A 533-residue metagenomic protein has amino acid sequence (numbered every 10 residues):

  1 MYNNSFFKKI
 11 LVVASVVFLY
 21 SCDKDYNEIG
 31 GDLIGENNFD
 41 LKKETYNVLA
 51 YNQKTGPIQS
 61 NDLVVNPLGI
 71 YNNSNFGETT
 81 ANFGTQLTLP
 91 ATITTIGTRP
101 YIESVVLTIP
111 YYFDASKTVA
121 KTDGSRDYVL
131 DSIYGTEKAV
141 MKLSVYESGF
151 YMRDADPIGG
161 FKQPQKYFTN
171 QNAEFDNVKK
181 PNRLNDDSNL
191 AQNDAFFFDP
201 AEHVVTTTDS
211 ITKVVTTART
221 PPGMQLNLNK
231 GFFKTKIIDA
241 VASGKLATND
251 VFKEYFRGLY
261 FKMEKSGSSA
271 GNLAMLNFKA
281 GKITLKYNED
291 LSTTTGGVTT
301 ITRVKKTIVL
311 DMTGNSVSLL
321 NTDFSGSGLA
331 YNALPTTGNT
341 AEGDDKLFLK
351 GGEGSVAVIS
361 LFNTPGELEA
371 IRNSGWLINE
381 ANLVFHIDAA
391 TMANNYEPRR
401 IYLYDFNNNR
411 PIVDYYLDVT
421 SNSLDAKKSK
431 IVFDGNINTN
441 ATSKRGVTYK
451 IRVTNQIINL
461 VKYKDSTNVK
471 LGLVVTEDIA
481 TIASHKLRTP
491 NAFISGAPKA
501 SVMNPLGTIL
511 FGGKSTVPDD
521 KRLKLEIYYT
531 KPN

Functional and structural regions predicted by a protein language model:
Y2-N533: Secreted, disulfide-rich extracellular signaling modules
